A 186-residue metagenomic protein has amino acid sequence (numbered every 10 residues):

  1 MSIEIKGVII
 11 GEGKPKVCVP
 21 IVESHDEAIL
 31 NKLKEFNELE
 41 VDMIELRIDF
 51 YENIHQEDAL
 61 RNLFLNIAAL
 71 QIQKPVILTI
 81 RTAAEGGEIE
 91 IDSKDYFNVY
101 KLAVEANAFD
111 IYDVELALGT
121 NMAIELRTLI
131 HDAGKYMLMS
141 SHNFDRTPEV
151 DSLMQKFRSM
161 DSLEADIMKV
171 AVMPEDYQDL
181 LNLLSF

Functional and structural regions predicted by a protein language model:
M1, F36, L184-F186: Domain-scale selection of a single, long terminal region that carries the protein's primary operational module
M1-S2, R158: Proteins with a high burden of low-complexity, intrinsically disordered sequence enriched in S/T/G/P/A and R, requiring
I3, G11-D132, S141-E149: Active-site beta->alpha loop and helix N-cap motifs at the rims of alpha/beta catalytic domains
I111, L116-F186: Catalytic alpha/beta core domains of metabolic enzymes, predominantly
